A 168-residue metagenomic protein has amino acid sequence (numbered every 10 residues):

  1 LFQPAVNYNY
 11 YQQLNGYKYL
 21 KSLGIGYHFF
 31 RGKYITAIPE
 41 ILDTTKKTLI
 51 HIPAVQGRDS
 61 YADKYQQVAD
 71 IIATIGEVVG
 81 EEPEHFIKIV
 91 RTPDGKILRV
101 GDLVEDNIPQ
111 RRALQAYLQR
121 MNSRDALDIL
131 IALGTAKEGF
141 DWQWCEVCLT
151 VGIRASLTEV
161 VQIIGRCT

Functional and structural regions predicted by a protein language model:
F2-E40: Interdomain hinge/linker at the junction between the two RecA-like core domains of SF2 helicases
Q12-N15, Q66-I71, C145-L149, I164-R166: Short secondary-structure boundary/capping segments
F29-E138, R154-A155: Conserved C-terminal RecA-like helicase domain
T44-K46, Q143-V147: Short glycine-/polar-rich loops that comprise or flank the Walker A/P-loop and associated switch/sensor motifs
Y61-A62, D141-Q143, E159-Q162: Short, solvent-exposed loop/turn and secondary-structure capping segments
A155-T168: Conserved SF2 helicase motif VI
